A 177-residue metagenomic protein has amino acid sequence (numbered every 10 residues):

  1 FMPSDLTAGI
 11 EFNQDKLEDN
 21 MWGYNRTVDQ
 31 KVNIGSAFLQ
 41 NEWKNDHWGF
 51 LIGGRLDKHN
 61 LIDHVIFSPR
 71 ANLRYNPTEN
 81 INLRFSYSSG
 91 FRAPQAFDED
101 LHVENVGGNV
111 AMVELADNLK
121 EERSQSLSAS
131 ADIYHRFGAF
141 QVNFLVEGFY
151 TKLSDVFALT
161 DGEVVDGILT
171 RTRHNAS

Functional and structural regions predicted by a protein language model:
F1-D63, V142-E147: Face-selective signature of the C-terminal outer-membrane beta-barrel domain
F1-P3, E42-H47, F67, Y75-E79 (+3 more regions): Outer-membrane beta-barrel strand-turn architecture
N13-L17, D57-L61, N80, S88-P94 (+3 more regions): Structural signature of outer-membrane beta-barrel domains
E18-R26, I62-S68, A96-H102, N109-V110 (+2 more regions): Outer-membrane beta-barrel translocator domains and adjoining extracellular loop/strand segments of Gram-negative
N20-N25, L51-D57, G108-D117, D166-A176: Extracytoplasmic loops and strand-loop junctions of Gram-negative outer membrane beta-barrel proteins
N25-N33, H59-V65, N105-G107, D117-R123 (+1 more regions): Replace "Gram-negative outer membrane beta-barrel proteins" with "bacterial and organellar outer membrane beta-barrel
N33-L39, G54-L56, F67-L73, L115-D117 (+1 more regions): Hydrophobic, lipid-facing positions within transmembrane beta-strands of outer-membrane proteins
N76, R84, N118-A176: Membrane-embedded beta-barrel scaffold of Gram-negative outer-membrane proteins
